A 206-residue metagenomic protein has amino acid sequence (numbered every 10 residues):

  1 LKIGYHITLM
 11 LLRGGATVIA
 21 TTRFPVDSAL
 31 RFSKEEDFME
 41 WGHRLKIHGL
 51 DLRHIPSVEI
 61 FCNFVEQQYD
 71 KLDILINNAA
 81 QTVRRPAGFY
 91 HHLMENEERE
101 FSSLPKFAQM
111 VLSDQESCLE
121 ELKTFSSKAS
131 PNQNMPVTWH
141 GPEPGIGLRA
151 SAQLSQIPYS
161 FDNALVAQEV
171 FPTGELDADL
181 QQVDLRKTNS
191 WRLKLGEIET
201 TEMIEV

Functional and structural regions predicted by a protein language model:
L1-V206: Short-chain dehydrogenase/reductase
